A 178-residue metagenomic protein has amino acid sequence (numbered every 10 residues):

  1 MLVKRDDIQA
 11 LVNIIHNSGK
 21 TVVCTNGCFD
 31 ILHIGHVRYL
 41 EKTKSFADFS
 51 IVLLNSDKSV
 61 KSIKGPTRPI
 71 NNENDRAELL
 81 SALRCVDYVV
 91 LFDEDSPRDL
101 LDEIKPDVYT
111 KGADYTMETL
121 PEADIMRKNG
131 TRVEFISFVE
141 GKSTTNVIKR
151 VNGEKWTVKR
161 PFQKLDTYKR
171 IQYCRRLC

Functional and structural regions predicted by a protein language model:
M1-C178: Nucleotidyltransferase catalytic core that binds NTPs
